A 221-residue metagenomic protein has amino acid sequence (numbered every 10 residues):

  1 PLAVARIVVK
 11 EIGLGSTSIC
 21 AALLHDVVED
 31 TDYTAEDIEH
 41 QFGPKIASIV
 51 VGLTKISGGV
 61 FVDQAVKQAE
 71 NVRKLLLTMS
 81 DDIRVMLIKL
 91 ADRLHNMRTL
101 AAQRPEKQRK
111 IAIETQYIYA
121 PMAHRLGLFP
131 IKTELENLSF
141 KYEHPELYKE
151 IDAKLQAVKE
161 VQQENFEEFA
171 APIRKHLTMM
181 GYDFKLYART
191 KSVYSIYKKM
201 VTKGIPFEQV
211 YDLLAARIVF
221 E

Functional and structural regions predicted by a protein language model:
P1-A215, F220-E221: Active-site helical microenvironments for divalent-metal-assisted chemistry
